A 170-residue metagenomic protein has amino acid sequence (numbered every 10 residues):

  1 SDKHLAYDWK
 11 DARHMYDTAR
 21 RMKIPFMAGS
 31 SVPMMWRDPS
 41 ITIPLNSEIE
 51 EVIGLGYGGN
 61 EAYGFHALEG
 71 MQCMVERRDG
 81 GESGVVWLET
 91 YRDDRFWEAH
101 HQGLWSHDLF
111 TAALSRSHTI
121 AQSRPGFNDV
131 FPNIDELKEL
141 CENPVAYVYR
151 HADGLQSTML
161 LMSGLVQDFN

Functional and structural regions predicted by a protein language model:
S1-S30: Beta-strand-loop-alpha-helix segment that lines the small-molecule cofactor/substrate pocket of alpha/beta enzymes
L5-Y7, V32-M35, G58-E61: Solvent-exposed loop/turn segments at secondary-structure junctions within structured extracellular/periplasmic domains
W9-D11, R37-D38, G64: Short glycine-/acidic-enriched loop or helix-start segments at secondary-structure transitions that form or flank
A12, P39-I41, A99-G103: Short aromatic-enriched loop/helix-cap "lid" or pocket-rim segments at secondary-structure transitions that line
R13-Y16, I41-I43, A67-E69: Short, glycine/charged-enriched secondary-structure capping and boundary segments
R20-K23, M27-V52: Rossmann-like NAD(P)H-binding beta-loop-alpha module
V52-L155, M162-L165: Rossmann-like dinucleotide-binding domain that binds NAD(P)(H)
V166-N170: C-terminal helical cap and adjacent loop that interface with cofactors, partners, or active-site loops
